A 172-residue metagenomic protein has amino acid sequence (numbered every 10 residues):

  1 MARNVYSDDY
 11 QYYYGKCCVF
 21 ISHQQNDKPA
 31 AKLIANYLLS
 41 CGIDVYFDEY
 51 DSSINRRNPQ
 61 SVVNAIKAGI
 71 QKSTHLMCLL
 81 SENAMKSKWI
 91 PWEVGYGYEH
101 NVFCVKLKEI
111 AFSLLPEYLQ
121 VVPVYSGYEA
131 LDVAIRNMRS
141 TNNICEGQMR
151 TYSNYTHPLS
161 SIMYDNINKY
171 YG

Functional and structural regions predicted by a protein language model:
M1-K72, H157-G172: Conserved N-terminal substructure of TIR/SEFIR domains
M1-Y13, A111-G172: C-terminal interaction surface of TIR/SEFIR-family domains
C17-C18, C41, C78, C104 (+1 more regions): Generic recognition of cysteine residues
P29, N55, K86-K88, A111-P116: Short catalytic/ligand-binding loop motif for oxyanion handling, primarily in non-cytosolic enzymes, centered on
D44-D48, G69-S73, N101-V105, G127-V133: Glycine-rich loops and low-complexity Gly/Arg-rich segments that provide flexible linkers or classic glycine-based
Y50-I54, H75-C78, K106-F112, A134-S140: Short C-terminal domain-edge/linker segments immediately following a structured domain
P59-V63, E93-V94, Y118-V122: Short low-complexity, flexible loop/linker segments enriched in glycine and/or proline with clustered acidic
K67-F112: Conserved beta-strand-loop-alpha-helix hinge of the TIR/SEFIR fold
